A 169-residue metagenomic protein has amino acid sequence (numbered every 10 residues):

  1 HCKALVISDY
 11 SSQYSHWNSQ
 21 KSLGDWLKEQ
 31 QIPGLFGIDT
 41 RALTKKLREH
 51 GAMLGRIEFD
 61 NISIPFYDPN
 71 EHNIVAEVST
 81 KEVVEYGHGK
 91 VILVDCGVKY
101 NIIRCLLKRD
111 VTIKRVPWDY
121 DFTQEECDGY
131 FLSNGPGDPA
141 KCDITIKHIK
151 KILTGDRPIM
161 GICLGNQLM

Functional and structural regions predicted by a protein language model:
H1-K90, V94-P117, P139, K147: RNA-binding accessory domains that recognize and position tRNA/RNA substrates
V6, F131-S133: Structural motif
S15-H16, F122, A140, C163: Short hydrophobic/aromatic-rich motifs at helix boundaries and adjacent loops
V84-Y86, T123, I152: Generic structural signal for beta-strand residues in well-ordered domains
K99, D121, Q167: Conserved Rossmann-like nucleotide-cofactor binding loop
E125-Y130: Short acidic/histidine-rich motifs immediately flanking catalytic phosphotransfer sites in two-component signaling
N134-M169: Cysteine-nucleophile active-site neighborhood
